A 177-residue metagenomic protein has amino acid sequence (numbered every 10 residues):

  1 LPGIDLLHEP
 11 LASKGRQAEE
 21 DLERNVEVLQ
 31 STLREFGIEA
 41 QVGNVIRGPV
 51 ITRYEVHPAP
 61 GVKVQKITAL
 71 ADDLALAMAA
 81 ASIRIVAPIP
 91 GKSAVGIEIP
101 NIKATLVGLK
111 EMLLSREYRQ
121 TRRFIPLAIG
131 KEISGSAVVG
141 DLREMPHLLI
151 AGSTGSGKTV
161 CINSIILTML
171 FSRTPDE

Functional and structural regions predicted by a protein language model:
L1-L149, C161: N-terminal "pre-motor" subdomain/linker immediately upstream of P-loop NTPase catalytic cores
I89, T154-G155: The conserved Walker
K158: Conserved lysine of the Walker
T168-E177: Post-Walker A helix-loop "phosphate-sensing" segment adjacent to the P-loop in P-loop NTPases
